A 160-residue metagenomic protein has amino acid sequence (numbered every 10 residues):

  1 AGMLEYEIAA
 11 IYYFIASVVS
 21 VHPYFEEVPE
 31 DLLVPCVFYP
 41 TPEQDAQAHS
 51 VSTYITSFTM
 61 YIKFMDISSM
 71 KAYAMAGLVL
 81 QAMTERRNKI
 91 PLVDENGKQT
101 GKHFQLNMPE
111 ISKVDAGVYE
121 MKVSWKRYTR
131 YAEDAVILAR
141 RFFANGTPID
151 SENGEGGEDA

Functional and structural regions predicted by a protein language model:
A1-A48, G154, D159-A160: Small/polar-rich, solvent-exposed N-terminal microdomains that initiate assembly or binding
A1-I8, Q99-A160: Short, charged interaction patches at domain edges and termini
I11, M75-M83: Short amphipathic alpha-helices in soluble, non-transmembrane regions that often serve as interface/regulatory elements
P23-Y24, D94-K102: Short beta-strand elements
A46-V51, I67-K71, Y128-L138: Short, cysteine-centered beta-strand-loop-beta hairpins and adjacent loop/turn segments enriched in charged/polar
Q47-I55, S112-D115: Short, solvent-exposed beta-strand/turn "edge" segments of beta-rich domains on protein surfaces
Y54-M70, G117-R127: Oligomerization/assembly interface segments of phage tail-like spikes and tubes
Q81-N96: An exposed acidic His-Trp-rich patch
